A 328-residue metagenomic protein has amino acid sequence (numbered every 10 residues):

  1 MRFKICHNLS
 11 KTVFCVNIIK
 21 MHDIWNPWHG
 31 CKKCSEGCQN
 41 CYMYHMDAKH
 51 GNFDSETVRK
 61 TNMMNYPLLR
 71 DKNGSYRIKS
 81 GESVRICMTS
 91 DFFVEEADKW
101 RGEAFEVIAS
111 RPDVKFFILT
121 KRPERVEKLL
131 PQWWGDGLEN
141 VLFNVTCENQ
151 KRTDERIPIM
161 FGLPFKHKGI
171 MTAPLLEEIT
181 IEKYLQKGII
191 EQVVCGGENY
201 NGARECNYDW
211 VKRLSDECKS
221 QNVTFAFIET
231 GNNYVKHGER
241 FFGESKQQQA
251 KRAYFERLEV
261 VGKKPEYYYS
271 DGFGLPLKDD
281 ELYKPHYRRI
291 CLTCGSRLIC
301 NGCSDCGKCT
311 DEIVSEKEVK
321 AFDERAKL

Functional and structural regions predicted by a protein language model:
M1-N26, E182-L328: Auxiliary Fe-S-binding modules of radical SAM enzymes
R2-F3, H7-V141, Q150-T153, I179-I190 (+2 more regions): Conserved Radical SAM active-site core
C38, I86, I118, M160 (+3 more regions): Conserved, mostly hydrophobic/aromatic
M88, I118-R122, V145-C147, T172-P174 (+2 more regions): A cross-domain feature marking catalytic cores of carbohydrate-active enzymes and several ubiquitous metabolic/repair
W100-A104, R156-I159, W210-L214: A general structural detector for well-ordered alpha-helical segments in enzyme core domains, enriched
A109-P112, P164, K212, K219-S220: Anion (oxyanion) recognition and catalysis
F116, V141-F143, K168, F225: Hydrophobic/aromatic residues located in beta-strands of well-ordered beta-sheets within soluble catalytic
V145-N149, F161-Q186, I190-Q192, G197: Histidine/lysine/aspartate-rich catalytic loop segments that bind and position anionic ligands
